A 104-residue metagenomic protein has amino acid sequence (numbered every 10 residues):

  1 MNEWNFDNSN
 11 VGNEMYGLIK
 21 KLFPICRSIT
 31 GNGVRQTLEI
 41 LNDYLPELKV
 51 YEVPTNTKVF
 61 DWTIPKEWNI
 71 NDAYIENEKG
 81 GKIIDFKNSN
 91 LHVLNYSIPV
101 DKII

Functional and structural regions predicted by a protein language model:
M1-I104: N-terminal hydrophobic/helix-forming segments and targeting peptides
